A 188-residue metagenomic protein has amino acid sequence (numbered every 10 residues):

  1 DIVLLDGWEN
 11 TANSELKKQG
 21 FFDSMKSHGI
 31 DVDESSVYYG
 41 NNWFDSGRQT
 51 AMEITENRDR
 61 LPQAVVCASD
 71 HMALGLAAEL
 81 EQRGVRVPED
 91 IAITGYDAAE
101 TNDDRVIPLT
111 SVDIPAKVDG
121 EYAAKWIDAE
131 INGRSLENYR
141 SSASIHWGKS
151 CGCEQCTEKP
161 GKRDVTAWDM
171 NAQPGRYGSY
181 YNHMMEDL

Functional and structural regions predicted by a protein language model:
D1, D31, R86: Residue-level detector of anion-binding/catalytic polar loops
D1-I2, Q63: Short acidic/polar active-site loop segments enriched in Thr and Asp
L4-K26, I30-M52, V66-L74, Y96-A99 (+1 more regions): Hinge/beta->alpha junction and helix N-cap segments in small-molecule ligand-binding domains
E9, N13, S24-H28, Y38-Y39 (+1 more regions): Hinge/cleft segment of the Venus flytrap/periplasmic-binding protein
T50-P160: Flexible loop/turn connectors
